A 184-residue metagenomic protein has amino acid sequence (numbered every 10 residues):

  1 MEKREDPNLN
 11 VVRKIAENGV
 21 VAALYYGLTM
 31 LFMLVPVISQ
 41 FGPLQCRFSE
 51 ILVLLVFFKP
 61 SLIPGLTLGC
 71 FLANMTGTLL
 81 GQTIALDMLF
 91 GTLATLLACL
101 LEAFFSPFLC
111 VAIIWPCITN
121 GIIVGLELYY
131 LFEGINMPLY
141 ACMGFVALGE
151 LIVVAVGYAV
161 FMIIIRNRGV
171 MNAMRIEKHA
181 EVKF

Functional and structural regions predicted by a protein language model:
E2-F57, S61: Hydrophobic transmembrane alpha-helices
N10-V11, P64-T67, A141: Membrane-interface alpha-helices at helix entry/exit sites of multi-pass transporters
A16-V21, S61-G65, A94, G125-Y129: Short, functional N-terminal and low-complexity linear motifs
Y25, L66-N74: Small-polar-interrupted transmembrane alpha-helices in polytopic inner-membrane proteins
M30-G42, F71-F184: Membrane-embedded alpha-helical hairpins and interfacial helices in multi-pass inner-membrane proteins
E50, V56, P60-L68, M88-A98: Core segments of alpha-helical transmembrane spans in multipass integral membrane proteins
